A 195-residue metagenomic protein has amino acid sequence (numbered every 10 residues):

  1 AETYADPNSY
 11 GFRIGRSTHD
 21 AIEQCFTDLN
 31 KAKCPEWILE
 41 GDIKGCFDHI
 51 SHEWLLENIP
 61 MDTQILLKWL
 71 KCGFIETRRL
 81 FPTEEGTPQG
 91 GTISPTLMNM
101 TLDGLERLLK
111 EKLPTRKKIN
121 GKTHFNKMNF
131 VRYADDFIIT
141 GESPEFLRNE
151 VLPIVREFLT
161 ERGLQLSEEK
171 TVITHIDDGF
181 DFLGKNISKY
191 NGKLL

Functional and structural regions predicted by a protein language model:
Y4-N8, R13-R16, D20-G179: Conserved polymerase palm-domain catalytic core
D181-L195: Active-site and adjacent loop segments of nucleotide-processing enzymes that use two-metal-ion phosphate chemistry
